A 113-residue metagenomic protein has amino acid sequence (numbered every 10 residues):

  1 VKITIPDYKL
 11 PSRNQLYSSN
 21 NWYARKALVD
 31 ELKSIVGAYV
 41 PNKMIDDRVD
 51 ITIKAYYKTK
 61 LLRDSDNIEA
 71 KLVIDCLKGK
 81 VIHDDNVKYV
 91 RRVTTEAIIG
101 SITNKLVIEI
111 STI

Functional and structural regions predicted by a protein language model:
V1-I113: Catalytic phosphate/metal-binding cores of nucleic-acid and nucleotide-processing enzymes, i.e., regions that mediate
